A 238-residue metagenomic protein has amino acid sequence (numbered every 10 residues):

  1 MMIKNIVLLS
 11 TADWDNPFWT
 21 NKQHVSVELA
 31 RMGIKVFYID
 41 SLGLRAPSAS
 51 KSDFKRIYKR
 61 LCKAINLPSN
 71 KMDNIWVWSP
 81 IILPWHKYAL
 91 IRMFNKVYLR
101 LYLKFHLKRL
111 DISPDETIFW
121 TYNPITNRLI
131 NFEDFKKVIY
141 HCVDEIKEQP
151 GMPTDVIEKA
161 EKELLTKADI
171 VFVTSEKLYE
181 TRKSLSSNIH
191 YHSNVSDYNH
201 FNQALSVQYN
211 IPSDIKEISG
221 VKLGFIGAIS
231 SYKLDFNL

Functional and structural regions predicted by a protein language model:
M1-R60: N-terminal subdomain of nucleotide-sugar transferases
K22, T121-P124: Short His-centered aromatic/hydrophobic patch
V25, L101-K108, P153-V171: Membrane-proximal helix-turn-helix segments that form the acceptor-binding/catalytic region of lipid-linked
F37, K167-S175, H190-H192, G224: A short beta-strand/loop micro-motif in the catalytic core of glycosyltransferases that engages the nucleotide-sugar
P47-L110: A conserved catalytic-core segment of Leloir-type glycosyltransferases
K96, D197-L238: Conserved catalytic-core segment of nucleotide-activated headgroup transferases in glycan assembly
I118-W120, N131-K147: Active-site proximal beta-strand in glycosyltransferases
T174-K177, H192-A204: Carbohydrate-associated surface elements
